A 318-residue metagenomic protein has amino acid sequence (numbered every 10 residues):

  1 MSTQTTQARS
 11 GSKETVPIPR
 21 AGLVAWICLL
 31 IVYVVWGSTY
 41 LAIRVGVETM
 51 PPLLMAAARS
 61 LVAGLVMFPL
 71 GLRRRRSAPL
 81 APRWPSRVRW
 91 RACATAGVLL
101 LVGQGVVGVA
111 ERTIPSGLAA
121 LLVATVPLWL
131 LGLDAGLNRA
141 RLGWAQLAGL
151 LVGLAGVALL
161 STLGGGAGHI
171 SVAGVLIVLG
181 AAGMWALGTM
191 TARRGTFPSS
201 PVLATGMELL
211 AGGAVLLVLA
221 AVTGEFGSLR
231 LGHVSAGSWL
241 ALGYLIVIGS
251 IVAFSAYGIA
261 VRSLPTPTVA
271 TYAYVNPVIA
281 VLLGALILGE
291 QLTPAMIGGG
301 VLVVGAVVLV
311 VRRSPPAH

Functional and structural regions predicted by a protein language model:
S2-A57, L70, V109, A167-R194 (+2 more regions): Glycine-/small-residue-enriched transmembrane alpha-helix faces in small-molecule transporters and effluxers
T6, M67, T125, L142-G164 (+5 more regions): Hydrophobic transmembrane alpha-helices of multi-pass small-molecule transport proteins
R20-W26, E48-L53, A57, W84-R89 (+4 more regions): Juxtamembrane helix-entry segments on the extracytoplasmic side of multipass membrane proteins
V35, T39-Y40, F68-V123, L131 (+2 more regions): Specific transmembrane alpha-helical segments of multi-pass solute transporters/efflux pumps, especially DMT/EamA
S38, A42-V45, T49, A63-P85 (+4 more regions): Membrane-interface helix-cap regions at the ends of transmembrane helices in multi-pass membrane proteins
L54-L65, L99-L100, Q104-R141, A145-L150 (+2 more regions): Specific alpha-helical transmembrane segments that line the substrate/conduction pathway and gating interfaces
A58, A119-T125, T191-A214, I246-L286: Helix-helix packing/entry segments at the starts of transmembrane helices
M67, L130-G132, G136, L150 (+3 more regions): Transmembrane alpha-helical segments that form core, pore/gating elements of small-molecule transporters/exporters
